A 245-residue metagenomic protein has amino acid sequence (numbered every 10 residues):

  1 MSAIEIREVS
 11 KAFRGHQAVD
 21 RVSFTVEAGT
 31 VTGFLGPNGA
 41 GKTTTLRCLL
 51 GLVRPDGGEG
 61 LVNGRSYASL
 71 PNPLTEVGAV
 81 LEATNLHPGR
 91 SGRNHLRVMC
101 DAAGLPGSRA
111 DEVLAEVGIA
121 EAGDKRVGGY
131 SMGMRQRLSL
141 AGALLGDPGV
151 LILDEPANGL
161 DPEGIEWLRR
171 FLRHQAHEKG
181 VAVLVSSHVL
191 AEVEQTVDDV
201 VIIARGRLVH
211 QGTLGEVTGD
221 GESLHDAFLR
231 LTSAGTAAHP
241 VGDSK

Functional and structural regions predicted by a protein language model:
G51-R54, G58-P73: Conserved ABC transporter NBD signature motif
R97, D101, G107-A122: Conserved ABC ATPase "signature" region
L151-E155: Catalytic Walker B motif of ABC-type/P-loop ATPase nucleotide-binding domains
I165-K179: Helical segment within the ABC ATPase nucleotide-binding domain
Q211-G212: ABC ATPase "signature
